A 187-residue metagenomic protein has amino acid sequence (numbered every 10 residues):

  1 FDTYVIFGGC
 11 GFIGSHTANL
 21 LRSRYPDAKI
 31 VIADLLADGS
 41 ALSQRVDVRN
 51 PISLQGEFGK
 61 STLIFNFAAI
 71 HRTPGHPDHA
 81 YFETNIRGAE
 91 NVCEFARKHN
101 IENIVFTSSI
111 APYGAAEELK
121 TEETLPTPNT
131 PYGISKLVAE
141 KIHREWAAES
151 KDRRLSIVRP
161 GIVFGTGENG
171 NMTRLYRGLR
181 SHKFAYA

Functional and structural regions predicted by a protein language model:
T3-R24: N-terminal Rossmann NAD(P)H-binding glycine-rich loop of SDR-like oxidoreductase domains
L35-P51: Rossmann-fold cofactor-recognition segment
V48-R87, F95-K98, Y113: NAD(P)H-binding glycine-rich loop region in Rossmannoid oxidoreductase-like domains and their noncatalytic homologs
R49, A80-N91, P126, T130 (+1 more regions): Glycine-rich NAD(P)-binding loop of the Rossmann-fold in SDR/ketoreductase-type enzymes
N91-P131, E149-K151, S156: Conserved Rossmann-fold NAD(P)-dependent oxidoreductase catalytic core, especially the SDR/UDP-sugar
L137, F164-R174: Glycine/proline-rich active-site loop of Rossmann-fold NAD(P)-dependent oxidoreductases
K141-T166: Conserved beta-loop-beta element that borders a ligand/cofactor-binding pocket
R177-A187: A conserved pocket-lining segment of Rossmann-fold NAD(P)-dependent short-chain dehydrogenase/reductase
